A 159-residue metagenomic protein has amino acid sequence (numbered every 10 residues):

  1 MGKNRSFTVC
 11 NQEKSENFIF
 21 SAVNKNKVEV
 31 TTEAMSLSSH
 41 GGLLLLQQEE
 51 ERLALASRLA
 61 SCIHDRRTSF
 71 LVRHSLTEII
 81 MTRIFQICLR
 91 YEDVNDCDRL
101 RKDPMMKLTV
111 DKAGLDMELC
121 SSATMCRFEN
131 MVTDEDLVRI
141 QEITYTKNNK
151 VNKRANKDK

Functional and structural regions predicted by a protein language model:
M1-K159: Dynamic "connector" segments at or just before major functional cores
